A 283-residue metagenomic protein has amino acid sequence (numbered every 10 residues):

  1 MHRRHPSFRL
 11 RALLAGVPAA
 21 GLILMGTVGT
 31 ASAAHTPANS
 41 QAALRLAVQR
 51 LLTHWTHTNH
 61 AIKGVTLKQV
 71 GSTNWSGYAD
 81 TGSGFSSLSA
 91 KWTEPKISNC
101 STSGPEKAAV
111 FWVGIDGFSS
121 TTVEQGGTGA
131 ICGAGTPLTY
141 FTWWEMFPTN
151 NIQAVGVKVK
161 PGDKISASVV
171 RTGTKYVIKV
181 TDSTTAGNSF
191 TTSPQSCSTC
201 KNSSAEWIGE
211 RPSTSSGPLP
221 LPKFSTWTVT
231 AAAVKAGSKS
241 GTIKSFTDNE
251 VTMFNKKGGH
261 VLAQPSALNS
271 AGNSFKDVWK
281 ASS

Functional and structural regions predicted by a protein language model:
H2, A12, S32-S283: Exposed, interaction-prone regions of secreted/extracellular proteins
H2-A34: Secretory targeting and sorting signals
